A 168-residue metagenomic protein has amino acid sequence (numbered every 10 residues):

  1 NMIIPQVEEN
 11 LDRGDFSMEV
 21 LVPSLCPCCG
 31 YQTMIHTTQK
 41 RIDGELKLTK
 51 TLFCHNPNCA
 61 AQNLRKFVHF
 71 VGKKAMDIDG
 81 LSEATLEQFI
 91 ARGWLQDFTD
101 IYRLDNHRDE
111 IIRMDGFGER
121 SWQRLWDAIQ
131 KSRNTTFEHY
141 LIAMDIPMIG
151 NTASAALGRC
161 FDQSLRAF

Functional and structural regions predicted by a protein language model:
M2-G14, E19-F168: Accessory alpha-helical DNA-binding modules that contact the DNA backbone or grooves
